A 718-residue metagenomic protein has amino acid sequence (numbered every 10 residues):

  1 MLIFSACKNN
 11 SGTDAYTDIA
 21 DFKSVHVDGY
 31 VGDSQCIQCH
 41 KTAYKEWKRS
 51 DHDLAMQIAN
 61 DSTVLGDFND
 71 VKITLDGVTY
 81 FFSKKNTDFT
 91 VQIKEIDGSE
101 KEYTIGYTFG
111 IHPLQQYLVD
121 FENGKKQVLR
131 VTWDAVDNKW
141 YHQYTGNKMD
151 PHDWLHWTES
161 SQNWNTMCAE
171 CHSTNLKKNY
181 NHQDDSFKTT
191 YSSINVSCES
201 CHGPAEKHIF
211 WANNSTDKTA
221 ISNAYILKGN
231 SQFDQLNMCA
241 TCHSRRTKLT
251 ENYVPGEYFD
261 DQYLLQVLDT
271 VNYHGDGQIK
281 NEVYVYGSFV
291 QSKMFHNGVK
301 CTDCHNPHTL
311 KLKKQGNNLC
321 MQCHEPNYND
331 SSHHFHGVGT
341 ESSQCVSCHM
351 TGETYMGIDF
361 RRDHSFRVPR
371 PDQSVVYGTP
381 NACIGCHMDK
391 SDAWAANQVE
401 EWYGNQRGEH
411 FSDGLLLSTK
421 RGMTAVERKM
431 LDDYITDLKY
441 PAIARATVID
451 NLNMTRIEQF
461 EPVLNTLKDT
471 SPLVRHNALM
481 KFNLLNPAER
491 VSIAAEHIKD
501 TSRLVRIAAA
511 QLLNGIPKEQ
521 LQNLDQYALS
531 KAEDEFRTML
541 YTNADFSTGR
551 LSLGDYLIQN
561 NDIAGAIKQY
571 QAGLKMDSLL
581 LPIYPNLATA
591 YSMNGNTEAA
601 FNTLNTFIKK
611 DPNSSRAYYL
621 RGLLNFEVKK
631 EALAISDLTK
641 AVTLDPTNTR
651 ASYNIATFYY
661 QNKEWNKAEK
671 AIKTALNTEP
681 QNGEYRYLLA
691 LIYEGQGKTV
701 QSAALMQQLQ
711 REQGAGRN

Functional and structural regions predicted by a protein language model:
G12-K23, V27, S34, T42-G110 (+5 more regions): Primarily the internal scaffold of c-type cytochrome electron-transfer domains, especially repeated/multiheme c-type
T424-I435, R456-K468, P487-I498, Q520-R537 (+1 more regions): Amphipathic alpha-helical scaffolding segments comprising HEAT/armadillo-like alpha-solenoid repeats
T436-Y440, L467-L473, I498-L504, Y541-A544: Short coil turns that connect the paired helices of HEAT/ARM alpha-solenoid repeats
A442, P472-R475, R503, S547-T548 (+5 more regions): Helix-start (N-cap) detector for alpha-helical repeat units in TPR-like alpha-solenoids, especially tetratricopeptide
T455, L485, D500, T542 (+6 more regions): Structural marker of alpha-solenoid helical repeat scaffolds
E458, E489, D525-R537, N560-A572 (+4 more regions): Structural signature of tandem alpha-helical TPR/SEL1-like repeats, specifically the intra-repeat loop/turn
